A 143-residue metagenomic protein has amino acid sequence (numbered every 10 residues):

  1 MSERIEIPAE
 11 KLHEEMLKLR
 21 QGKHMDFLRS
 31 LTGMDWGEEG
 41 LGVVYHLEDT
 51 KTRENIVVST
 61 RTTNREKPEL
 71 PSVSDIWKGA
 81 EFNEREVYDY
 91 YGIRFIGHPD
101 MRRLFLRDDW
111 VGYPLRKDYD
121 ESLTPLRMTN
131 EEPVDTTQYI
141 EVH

Functional and structural regions predicted by a protein language model:
M1-H143: Terminal low-complexity/charged segments
